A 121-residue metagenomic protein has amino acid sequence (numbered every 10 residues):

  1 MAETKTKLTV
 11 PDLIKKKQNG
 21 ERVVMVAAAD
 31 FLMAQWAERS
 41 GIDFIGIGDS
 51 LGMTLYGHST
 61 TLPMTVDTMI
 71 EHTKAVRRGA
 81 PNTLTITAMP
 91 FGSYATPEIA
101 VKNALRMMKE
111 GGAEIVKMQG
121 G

Functional and structural regions predicted by a protein language model:
A2-G121: Alpha/beta enzyme core
